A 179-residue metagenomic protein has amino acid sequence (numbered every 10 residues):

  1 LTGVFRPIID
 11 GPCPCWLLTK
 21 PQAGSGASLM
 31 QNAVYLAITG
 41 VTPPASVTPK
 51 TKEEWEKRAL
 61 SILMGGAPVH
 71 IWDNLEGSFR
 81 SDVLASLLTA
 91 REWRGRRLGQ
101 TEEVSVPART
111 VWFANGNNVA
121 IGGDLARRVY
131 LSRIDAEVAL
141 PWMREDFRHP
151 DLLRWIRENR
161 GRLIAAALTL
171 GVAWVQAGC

Functional and structural regions predicted by a protein language model:
L1-G66: P-loop NTPase catalytic core of nucleic-acid-dependent motor ATPases
F5, T39, T89-W93, I134 (+1 more regions): Non-catalytic alpha-helical coupling and interface elements of nucleotide-dependent molecular machines and regulators
C13, S25, L29, A33 (+4 more regions): Generic recognition of stable, solvent-exposed alpha-helical segments in well-folded globular domains
L17, P43-P44, I71, W112 (+1 more regions): Conserved beta-strand scaffold positions in the cores of enzyme catalytic domains, especially in NTP/NDP-utilizing
T39, R80-V104: Conserved catalytic/switch belt of AAA+ P-loop NTPases
G66-V69, E92-R94, P107-W112: Loop/turn-to-beta-strand initiation segments
P68-T89, N118-R127: Conserved AAA+/SF3 P-loop NTPase catalytic/coupling segment centered on the Walker-B
V106-T110, V119, G123-C179: Phosphate-sensing "switch" segment of ASCE/P-loop ATPases
